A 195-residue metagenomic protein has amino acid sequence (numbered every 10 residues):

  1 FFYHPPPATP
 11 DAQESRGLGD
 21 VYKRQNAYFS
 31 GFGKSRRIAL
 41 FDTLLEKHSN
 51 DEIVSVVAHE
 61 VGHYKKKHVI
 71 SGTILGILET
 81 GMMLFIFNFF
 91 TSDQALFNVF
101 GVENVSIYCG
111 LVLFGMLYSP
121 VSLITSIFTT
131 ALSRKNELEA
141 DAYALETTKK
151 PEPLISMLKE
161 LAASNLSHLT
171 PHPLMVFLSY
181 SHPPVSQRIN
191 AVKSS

Functional and structural regions predicted by a protein language model:
F1-Y22: Single conserved hydrophobic/aromatic residue that forms the stacking wall/gate of nucleotide- or nucleobase-binding
R16-V105, P120, I124-S195: Polar-ligand-bearing catalytic/cofactor-coordination segments of membrane-embedded or membrane-tethered inner-membrane
E103-M116: Hydrophobic alpha-helical transmembrane segments
